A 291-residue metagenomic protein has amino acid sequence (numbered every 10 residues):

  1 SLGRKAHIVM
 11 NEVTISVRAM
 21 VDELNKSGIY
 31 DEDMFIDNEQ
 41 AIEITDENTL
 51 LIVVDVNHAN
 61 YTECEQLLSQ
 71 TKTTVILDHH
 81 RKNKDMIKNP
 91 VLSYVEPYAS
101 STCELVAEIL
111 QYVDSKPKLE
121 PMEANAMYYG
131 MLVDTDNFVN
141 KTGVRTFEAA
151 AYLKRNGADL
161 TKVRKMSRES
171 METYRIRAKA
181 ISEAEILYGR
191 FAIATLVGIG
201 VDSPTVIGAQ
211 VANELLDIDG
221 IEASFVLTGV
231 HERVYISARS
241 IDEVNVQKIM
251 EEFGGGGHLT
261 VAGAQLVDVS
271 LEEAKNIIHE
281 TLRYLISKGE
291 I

Functional and structural regions predicted by a protein language model:
S1-K26, E32, E43, E47-T49 (+2 more regions): Hydrophobic helix-and-loop "lid/oligomerization" segment in the mid-to-C-terminal part of catalytic domains
S1-L2, S27-G28, L68-V75, Y112 (+1 more regions): A glycine- and small-aliphatic-rich helix-loop capping segment at beta-alpha/alpha-beta transitions that lines
Y30-N89: Active-site cofactor/cluster-binding pocket
E39-I42, T62-Q66, S93-P97, S115-K118 (+2 more regions): A generic local secondary-structure boundary/capping motif
I52, V106, G254: A residue-level signal for conserved active-site and pocket-lining positions in enzyme catalytic cores
V53, T74-I76, L92-Y94, F191-I193 (+1 more regions): Conserved beta-strand scaffold positions in the cores of enzyme catalytic domains, especially in NTP/NDP-utilizing
D55-H58, Q111-D114, Y235: Short, motif-level signal for alpha-helix interfacial/capping segments enriched in acidic residues and aromatics/proline
H79-A149: Short alpha-helices
